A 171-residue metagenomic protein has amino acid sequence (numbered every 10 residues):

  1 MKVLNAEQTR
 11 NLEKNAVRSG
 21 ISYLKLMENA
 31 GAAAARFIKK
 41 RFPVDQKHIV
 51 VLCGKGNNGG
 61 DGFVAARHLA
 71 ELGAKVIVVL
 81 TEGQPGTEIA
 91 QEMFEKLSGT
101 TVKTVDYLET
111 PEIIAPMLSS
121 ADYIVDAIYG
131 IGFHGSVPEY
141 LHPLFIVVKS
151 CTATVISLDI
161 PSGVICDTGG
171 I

Functional and structural regions predicted by a protein language model:
M1-K47: Positively charged, low-complexity intrinsically disordered leader regions
K2-L4, P43-L52, N57-I171: Glycine-rich phosphate/dinucleotide-binding loop and adjoining beta-alpha-beta core of small-molecule
